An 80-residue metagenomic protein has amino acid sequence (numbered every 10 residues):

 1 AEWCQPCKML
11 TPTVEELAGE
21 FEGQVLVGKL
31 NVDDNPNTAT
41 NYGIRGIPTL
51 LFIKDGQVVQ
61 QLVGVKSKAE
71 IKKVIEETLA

Functional and structural regions predicted by a protein language model:
A1, V32, D55: Active-site loop/turn elements of alpha/beta-hydrolase fold enzymes, especially the short glycine-/histidine-rich
A1-W3, G46: Short pre-active-site segment immediately N-terminal to redox-active cysteine/selenocysteine motifs in thiol-based
C4-C7, L50: The canonical Cys-X-X-Cys-His
M9-L30: Conserved helix-turn-beta segment immediately C-terminal to the redox Cys motif in thioredoxin-like folds
Q24, N35, V59: Active-site loop signature of alpha/beta-hydrolase-fold enzymes
K29-D33, G43: Structured functional modules or segments
P36-T40: Short conserved loop adjoining the S-adenosyl-L-methionine
G46, L51-A80: Non-catalytic, surface beta->alpha helical segment in thiol-disulfide oxidoreductase systems
